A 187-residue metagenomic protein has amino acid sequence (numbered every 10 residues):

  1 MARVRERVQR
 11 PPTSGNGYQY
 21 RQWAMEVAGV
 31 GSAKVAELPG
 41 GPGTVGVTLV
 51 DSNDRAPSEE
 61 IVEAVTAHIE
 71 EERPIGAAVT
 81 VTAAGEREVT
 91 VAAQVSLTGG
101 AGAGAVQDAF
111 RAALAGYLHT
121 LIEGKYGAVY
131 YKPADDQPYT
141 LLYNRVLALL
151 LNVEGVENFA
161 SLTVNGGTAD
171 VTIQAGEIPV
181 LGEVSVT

Functional and structural regions predicted by a protein language model:
M1-R3: Residues forming anionic-ligand binding surfaces in small-molecule and nucleic-acid pockets of primarily soluble enzymes
R5, Q9-Y139: Carbohydrate-recognition loop of C-type lectin domains
D108-T187: An aromatic-glycine-centered, glycine-rich loop/turn in mixed alpha/beta architecture
